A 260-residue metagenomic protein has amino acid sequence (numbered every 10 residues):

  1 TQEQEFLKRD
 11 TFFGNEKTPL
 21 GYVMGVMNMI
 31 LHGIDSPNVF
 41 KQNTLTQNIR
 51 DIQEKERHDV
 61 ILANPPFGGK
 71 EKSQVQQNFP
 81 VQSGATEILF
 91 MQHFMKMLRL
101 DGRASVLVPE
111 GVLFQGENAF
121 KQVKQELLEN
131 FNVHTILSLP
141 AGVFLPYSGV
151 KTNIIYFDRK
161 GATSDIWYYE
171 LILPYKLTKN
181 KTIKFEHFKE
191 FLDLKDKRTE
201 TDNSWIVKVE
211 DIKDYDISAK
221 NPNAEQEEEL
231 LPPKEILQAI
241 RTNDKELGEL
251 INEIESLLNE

Functional and structural regions predicted by a protein language model:
T1-E5: Conserved SAM-binding loop of SAM-dependent methyltransferases across substrates and taxa, primarily the Class I
F6-R9, E54: Short basic/glycine-enriched coil/helix segment immediately N-terminal to the Walker B
R9-T11, R103: Residues at the starts of beta-strands that form the adenosine-phosphate
F12-E16: Conserved SAM-binding motif I beta-strand of class I
K17-K55: S-adenosyl-L-methionine
K41, T46-Q47, I52-E260: A conserved structural/catalytic subdomain of Rossmann-like adenosyl-cofactor enzymes
